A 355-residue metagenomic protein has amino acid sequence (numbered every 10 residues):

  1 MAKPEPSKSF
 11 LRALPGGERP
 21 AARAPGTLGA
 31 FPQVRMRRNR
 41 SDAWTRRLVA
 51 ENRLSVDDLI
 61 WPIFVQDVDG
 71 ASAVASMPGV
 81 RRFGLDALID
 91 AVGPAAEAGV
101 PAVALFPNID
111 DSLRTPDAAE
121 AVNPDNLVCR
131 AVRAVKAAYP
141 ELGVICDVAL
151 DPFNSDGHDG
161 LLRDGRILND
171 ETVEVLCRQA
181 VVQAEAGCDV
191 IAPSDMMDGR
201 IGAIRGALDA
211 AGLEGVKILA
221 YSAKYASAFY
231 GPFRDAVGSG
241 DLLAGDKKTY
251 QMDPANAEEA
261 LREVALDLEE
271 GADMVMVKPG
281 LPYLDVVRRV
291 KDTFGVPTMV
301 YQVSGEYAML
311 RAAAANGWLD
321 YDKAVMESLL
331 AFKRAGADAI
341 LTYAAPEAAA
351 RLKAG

Functional and structural regions predicted by a protein language model:
P4, K8-A50: N-terminal amphipathic/basic leader segments beginning at the initiator methionine
A30-F31, D42, L54-I60, Q66-G355: Alpha/beta enzyme core
